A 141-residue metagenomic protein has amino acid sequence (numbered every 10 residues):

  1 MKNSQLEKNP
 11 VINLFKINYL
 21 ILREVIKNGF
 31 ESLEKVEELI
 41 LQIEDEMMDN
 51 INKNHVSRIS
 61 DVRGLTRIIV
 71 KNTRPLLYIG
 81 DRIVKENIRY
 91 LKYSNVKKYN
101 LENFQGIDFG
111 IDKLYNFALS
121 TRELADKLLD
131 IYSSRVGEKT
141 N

Functional and structural regions predicted by a protein language model:
M1-R89, Q105-G106, G110-Y115, S120: Peripheral, non-transmembrane regulatory/ligand-interaction domains of membrane transport proteins
I88-Y99: Short helix-coil transition/hinge motifs at the ends and kinks of transmembrane helices, capturing the brief
F109-N141: Hydrophobic alpha-helical transmembrane segments and their immediately adjacent juxtamembrane loops
